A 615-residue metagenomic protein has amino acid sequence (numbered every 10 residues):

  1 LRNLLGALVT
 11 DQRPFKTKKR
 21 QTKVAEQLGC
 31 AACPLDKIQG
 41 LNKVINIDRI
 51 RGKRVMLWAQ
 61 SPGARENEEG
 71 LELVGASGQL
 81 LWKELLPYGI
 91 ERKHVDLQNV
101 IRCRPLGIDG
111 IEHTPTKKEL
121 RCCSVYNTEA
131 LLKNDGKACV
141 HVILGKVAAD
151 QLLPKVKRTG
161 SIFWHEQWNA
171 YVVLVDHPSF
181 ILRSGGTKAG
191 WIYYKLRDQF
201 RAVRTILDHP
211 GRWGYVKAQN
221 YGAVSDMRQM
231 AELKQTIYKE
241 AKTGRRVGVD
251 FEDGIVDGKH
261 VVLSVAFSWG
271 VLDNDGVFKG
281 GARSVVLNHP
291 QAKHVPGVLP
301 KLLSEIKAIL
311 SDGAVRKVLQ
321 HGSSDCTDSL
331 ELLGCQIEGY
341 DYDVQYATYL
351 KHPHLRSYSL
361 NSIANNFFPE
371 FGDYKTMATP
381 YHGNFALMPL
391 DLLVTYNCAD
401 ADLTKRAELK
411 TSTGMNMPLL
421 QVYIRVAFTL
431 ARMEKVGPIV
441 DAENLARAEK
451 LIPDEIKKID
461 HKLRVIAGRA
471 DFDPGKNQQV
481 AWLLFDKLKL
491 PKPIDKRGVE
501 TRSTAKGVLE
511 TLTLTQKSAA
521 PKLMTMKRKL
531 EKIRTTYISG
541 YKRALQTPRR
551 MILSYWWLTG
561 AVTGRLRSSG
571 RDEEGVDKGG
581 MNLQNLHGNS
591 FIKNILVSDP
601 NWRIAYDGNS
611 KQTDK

Functional and structural regions predicted by a protein language model:
R2-P210: A polyanion-binding, active-site-adjacent surface
L71, K137-V140, D312-K317, A470 (+2 more regions): Short active-site oxyanion
P105-T116, G258-Q320: Conserved non-catalytic scaffold segment of RNase H-like nuclease domains
S124-N134, Q235-K239, P296-R316, S598: Short, basic/hydrophobic alpha-helical segments
C139-G145, G248, A314-G322: Acidic beta-strand-to-loop metal/phosphate-binding motif
V147-A149, S324-D325, Q479: Alpha-helix capping/helix-boundary segments
L153-S161, W168-V172, P178-L182, S268-G270 (+3 more regions): Metal-dependent phosphoesterase core characteristic of DEDDh/y 3'-5' exonuclease domains
H209-K293, C335, L355, N366-F367 (+2 more regions): Conserved "right-hand" nucleotidyltransferase catalytic core of DNA-directed polymerases
